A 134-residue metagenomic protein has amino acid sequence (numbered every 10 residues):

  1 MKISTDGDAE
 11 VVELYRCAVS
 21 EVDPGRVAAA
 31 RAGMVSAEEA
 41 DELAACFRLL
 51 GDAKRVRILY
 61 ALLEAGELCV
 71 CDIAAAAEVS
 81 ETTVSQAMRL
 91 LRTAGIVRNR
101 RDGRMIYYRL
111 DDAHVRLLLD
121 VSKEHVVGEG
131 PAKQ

Functional and structural regions predicted by a protein language model:
M1-L50, Q134: N-terminal leader segment of winged-helix/HTH proteins
D8-A9, R16, P24, A53 (+4 more regions): Low-complexity, intrinsically disordered short peptide segments enriched in small/polar/basic residues
G33-S80, I106-A113: N-terminal helix-turn-helix DNA-binding core of bacterial DNA-binding proteins
E64, R109-Q134: Conserved segment of winged-helix/HTH DNA-binding domains
M88-R89: Short, hydrophobic-biased segments on the C-terminal half of alpha helices that form "recognition helices"
R92-D102, R109: Beta-hairpin "wing" of winged helix-turn-helix
